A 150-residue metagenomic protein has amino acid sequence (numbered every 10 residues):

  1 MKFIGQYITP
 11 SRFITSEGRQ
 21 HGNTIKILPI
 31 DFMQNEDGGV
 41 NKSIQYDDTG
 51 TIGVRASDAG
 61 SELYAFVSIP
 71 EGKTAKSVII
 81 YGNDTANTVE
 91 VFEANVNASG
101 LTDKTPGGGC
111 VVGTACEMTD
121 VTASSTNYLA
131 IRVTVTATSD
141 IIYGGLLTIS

Functional and structural regions predicted by a protein language model:
M1-T49, Y81, G100-A115: Glycine-rich, low-complexity segments
D47-E62: Extracellular beta-rich ligand/substrate-recognition surface
G60, I69-S77: Extended extracellular/luminal ectodomain segments enriched in beta-structured repeat modules
L63-A65, T114-C116: Short strand-edge motifs at loop-to-beta-strand transitions and within beta-strands of extracellular beta-rich domains
K73, N83-N87: Short proline/glycine-enriched turn/loop motifs at strand-loop junctions of beta-rich domains
A86-S99: Short, surface-exposed beta-strand/strand-loop-strand elements in extracellular ectodomains
T119-D140, G144: Noncatalytic modules at the cell exterior or secretory-pathway interfaces, chiefly beta-strand-rich lectin/adhesion
L146-S150: Short beta-strand-to-coil "C-cap" segments at the C-terminal boundary of structured domains/repeats, marking
